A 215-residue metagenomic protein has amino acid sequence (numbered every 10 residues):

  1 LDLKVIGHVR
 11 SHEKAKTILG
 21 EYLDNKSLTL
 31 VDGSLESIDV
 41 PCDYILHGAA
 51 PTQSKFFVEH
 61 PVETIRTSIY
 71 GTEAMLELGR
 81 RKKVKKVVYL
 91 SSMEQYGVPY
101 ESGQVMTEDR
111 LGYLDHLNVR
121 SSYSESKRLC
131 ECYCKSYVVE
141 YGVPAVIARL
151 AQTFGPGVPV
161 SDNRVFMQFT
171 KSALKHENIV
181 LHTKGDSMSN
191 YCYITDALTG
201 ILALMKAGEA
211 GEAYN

Functional and structural regions predicted by a protein language model:
L1-Y44: N-terminal Rossmann/SDR dinucleotide-binding element
I18, K55-V62, V98-Q104, V158-P159: Conserved catalytic-core motifs of eukaryotic protein kinase domains, centered on the activation segment
D32-T67, R81: NAD(P)H-binding glycine-rich loop region in Rossmannoid oxidoreductase-like domains and their noncatalytic homologs
H47, R66, E73-R120: Conserved Rossmann-fold NAD(P)-dependent oxidoreductase catalytic core, especially the SDR/UDP-sugar
T72-E73, R128-K135, V139, T199: Conserved active-site helix of classical SDR/Rossmann-fold NAD(P)-dependent CH-OH oxidoreductases
S91-S92, E131-P156, M167: Conserved beta-loop-beta element that borders a ligand/cofactor-binding pocket
Y100, R128, T153-Q168, E177 (+3 more regions): Glycine/proline-rich active-site loop of Rossmann-fold NAD(P)-dependent oxidoreductases
S122, S126: Active-site helix of classical SDR
